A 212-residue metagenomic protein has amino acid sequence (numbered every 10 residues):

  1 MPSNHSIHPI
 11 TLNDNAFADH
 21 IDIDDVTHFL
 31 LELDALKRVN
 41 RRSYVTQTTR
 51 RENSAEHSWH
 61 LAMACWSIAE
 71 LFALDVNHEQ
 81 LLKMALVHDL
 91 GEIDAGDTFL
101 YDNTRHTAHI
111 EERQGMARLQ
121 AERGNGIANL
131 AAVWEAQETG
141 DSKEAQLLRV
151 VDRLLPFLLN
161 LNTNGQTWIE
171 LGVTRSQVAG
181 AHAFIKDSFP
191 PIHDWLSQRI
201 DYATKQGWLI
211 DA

Functional and structural regions predicted by a protein language model:
P2-A212: Alpha-helical, largely C-terminal catalytic domains that coordinate divalent metal ions via clustered Asp/Glu/His
